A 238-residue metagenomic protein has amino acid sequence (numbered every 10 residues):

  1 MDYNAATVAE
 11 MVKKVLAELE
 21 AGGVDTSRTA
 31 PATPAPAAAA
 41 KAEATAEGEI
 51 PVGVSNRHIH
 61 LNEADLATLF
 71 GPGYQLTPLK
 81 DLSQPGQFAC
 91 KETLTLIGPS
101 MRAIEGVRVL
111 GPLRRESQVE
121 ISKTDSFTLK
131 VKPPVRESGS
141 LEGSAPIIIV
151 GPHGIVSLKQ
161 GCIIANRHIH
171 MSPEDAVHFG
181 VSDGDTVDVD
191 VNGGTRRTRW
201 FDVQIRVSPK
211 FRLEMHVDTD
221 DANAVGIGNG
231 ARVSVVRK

Functional and structural regions predicted by a protein language model:
M1-G48: Protein-protein interaction and targeting regions used for scaffolding, dimerization, and localization
V8-V15, V52, V187, V233: Hydrophobic aliphatic residue packing
E18-G22, L69-G73, V236: Change "in soluble alpha/beta enzymes" to "in soluble alpha/beta proteins
A38-E43, I148-H153, R196-T198: Short amphipathic alpha-helical segments, especially helix-boundary/capping motifs
P51-P99, E105-P152, S157-G184, D190 (+1 more regions): Short beta-strand-centered segments at strand-helix junctions
G193-R197, K238: Short, charged beta-turn/beta-strand-edge "cap" motif at the junction between a beta-strand and an adjacent loop
R232, V236-K238: Ubiquitin system architectures
